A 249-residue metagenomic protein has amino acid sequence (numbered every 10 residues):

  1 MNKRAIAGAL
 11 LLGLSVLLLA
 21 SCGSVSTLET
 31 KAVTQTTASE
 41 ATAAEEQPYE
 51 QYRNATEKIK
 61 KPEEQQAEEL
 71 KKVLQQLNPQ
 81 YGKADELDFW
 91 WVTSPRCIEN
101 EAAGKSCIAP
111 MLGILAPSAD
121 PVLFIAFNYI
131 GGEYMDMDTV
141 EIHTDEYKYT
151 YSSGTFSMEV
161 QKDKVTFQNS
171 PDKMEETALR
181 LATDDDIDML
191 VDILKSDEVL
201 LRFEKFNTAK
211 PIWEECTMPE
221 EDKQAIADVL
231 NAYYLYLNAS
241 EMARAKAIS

Functional and structural regions predicted by a protein language model:
M1-L10: Bacterial N-terminal signal peptides that target proteins for export
L18-S21: C-terminal motif of bacterial Sec signal peptides marking the signal peptidase cleavage site
G23-S249: A generic "folded-domain core" signal
